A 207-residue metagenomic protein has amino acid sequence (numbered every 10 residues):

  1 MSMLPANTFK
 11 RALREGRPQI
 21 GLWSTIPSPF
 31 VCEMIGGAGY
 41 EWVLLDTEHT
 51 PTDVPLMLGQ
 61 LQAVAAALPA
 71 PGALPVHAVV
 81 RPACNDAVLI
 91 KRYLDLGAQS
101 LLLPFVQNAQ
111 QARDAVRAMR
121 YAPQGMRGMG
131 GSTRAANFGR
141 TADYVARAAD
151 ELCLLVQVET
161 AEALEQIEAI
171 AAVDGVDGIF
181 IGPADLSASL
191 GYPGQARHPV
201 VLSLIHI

Functional and structural regions predicted by a protein language model:
M1-G21, T141-A149: N-terminal amphipathic alpha-helix/helix-capping segment at the start of soluble metabolic enzymes
I20-W23, V43-L45, A78-V80, L101-L103 (+2 more regions): Hydrophobic faces of well-ordered beta-strands that scaffold small-molecule active sites in alpha/beta enzyme cores
S24-G36, N85-R92, A163-A171: Short, acidic/polar
V31, A38-G59, A184-A196: Glycine-rich, proline-tolerant flexible connector loops at the mouths of alpha/beta enzymes
D53-D86, D114-V116: A short alpha/beta connector and helix-capping loop motif
V88, A98-D174, A188: Conserved anion-binding
I205-I207: Conserved small/polar residues in nucleotide/adenosyl-binding loops
